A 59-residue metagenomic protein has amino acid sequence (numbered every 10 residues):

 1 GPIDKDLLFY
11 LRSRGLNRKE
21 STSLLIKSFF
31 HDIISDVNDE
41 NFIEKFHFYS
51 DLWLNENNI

Functional and structural regions predicted by a protein language model:
G1-I59: Family-specific signature for flavin-dependent thymidylate synthase
